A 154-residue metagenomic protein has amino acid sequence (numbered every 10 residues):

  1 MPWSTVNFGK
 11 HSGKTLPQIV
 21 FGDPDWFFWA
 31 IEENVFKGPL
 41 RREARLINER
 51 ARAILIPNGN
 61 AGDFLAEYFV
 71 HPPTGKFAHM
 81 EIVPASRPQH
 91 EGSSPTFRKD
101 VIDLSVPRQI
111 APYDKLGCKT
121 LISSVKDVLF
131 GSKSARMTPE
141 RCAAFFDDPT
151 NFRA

Functional and structural regions predicted by a protein language model:
M1-A154: Accessory DNA-engaging acidic/polar modules
